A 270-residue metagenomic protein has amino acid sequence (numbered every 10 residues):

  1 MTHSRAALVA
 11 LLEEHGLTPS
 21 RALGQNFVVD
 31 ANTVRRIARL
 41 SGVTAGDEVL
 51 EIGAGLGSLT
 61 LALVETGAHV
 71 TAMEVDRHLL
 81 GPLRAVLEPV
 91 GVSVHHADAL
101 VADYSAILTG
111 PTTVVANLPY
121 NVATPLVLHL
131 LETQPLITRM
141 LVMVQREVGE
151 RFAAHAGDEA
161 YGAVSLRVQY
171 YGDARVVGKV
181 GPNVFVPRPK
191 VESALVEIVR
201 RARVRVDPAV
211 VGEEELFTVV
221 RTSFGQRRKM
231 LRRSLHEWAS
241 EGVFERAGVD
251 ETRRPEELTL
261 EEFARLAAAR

Functional and structural regions predicted by a protein language model:
M1-T222, Q226, E245, R265-A268: Catalytic cores of RNA-modifying enzymes
V220-R270: C-terminal lobe and adjacent flexible extensions of AdoMet/dcAdoMet transferase-like proteins
